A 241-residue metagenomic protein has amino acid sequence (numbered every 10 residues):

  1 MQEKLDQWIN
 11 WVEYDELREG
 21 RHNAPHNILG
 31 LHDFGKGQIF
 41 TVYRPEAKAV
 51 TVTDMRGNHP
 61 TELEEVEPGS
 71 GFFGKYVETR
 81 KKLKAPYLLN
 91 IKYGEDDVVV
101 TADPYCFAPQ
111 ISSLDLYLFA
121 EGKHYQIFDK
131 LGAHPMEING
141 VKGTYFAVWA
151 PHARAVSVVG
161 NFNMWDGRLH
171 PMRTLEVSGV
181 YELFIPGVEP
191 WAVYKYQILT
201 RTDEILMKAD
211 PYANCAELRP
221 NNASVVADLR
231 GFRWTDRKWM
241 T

Functional and structural regions predicted by a protein language model:
M1-G35, N58, E67-A147, L175-T241: The feature marks proteins involved in alpha-glucan
L29, R44, V50-V52, L131: Long, contiguous hydrophobic alpha-helical segments, chiefly transmembrane helices and signal peptides
K36-I39, K48-V52, G57-E64: Active-site-flanking structural segment that lines cofactor/substrate pockets
Y43-A49, W149-V156: Short proline/glycine-enriched turn/loop motifs at strand-loop junctions of beta-rich domains
V50-V52, V156-V158, Y194: Short beta-strand elements bearing conserved aromatic residues within extracellular beta-rich modules
D54-P60, G94, N161-D166, R201: Change "in extracellular beta-sheet-rich domains … of secreted and cell-surface proteins" to "in beta-sheet-rich domains
